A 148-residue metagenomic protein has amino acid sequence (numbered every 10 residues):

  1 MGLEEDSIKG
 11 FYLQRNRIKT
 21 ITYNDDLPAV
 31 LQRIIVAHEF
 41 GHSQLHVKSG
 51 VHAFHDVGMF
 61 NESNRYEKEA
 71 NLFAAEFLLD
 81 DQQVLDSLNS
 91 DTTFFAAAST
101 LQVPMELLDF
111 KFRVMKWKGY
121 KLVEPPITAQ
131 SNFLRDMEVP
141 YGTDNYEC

Functional and structural regions predicted by a protein language model:
M1-C148: Active-site hotspot residues in diverse enzymes, especially metal/ion-binding acidic/histidine motifs
